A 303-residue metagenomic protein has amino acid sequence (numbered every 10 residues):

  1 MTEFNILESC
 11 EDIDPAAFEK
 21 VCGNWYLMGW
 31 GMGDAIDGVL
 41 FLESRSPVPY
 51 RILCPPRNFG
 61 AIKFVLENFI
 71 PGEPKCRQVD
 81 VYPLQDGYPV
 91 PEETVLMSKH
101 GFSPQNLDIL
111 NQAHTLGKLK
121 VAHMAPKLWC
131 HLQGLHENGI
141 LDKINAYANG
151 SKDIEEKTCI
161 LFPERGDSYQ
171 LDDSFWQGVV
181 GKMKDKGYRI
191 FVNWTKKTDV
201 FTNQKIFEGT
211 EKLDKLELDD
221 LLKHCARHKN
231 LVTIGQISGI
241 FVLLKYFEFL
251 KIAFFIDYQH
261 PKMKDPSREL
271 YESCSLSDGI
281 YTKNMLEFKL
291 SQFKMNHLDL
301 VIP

Functional and structural regions predicted by a protein language model:
T2-K118, L222-C225, G239-L243: Active-site and donor-binding regions of nucleotide-sugar-utilizing enzymes
T2-L7, H114-D153, P266-P303: Leloir-type glycosyltransferase catalytic cores
I6, D172-D173, D214-K215: A conditional alpha-helix N-cap/helix-loop micro-motif detector
Y26, L42, Y50-L53, C76-V81 (+5 more regions): Hydrophobic beta-strand residues in large extracellular and virion-surface proteins
Y26-W30, L96-H123, K127, H136-G209 (+3 more regions): Active-site donor-nucleotide binding/catalytic segment of nucleotide-sugar enzymes
M32-I36, L40, L84-G87, Q177-M263 (+1 more regions): Donor-binding and catalytic core of enzymes assembling or modifying cell-surface/extracellular glycoconjugates
L42-S46, V65-I70, L110-A113, W129-Q133 (+5 more regions): Hydrophobic, Leu/Ile/Phe/Ala-enriched alpha-helical segments that form helix-helix packing faces
V48-Y50, L66-Y82, E92-V95, L107-V121 (+3 more regions): Active-site regions of enzymes building and remodeling cell-envelope glycoconjugates
